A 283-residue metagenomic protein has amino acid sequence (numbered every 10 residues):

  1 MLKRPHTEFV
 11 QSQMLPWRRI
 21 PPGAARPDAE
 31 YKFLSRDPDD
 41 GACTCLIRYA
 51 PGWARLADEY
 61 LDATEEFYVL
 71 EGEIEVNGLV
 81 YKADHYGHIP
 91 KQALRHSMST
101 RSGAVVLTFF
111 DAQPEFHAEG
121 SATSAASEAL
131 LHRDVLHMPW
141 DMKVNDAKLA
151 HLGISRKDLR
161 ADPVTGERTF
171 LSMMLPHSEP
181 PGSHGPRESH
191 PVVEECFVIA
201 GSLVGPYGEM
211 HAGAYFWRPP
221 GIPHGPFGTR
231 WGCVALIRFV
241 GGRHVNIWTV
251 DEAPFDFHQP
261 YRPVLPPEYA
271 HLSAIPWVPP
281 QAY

Functional and structural regions predicted by a protein language model:
M1-D40, P114-F170, R262-Y283: A short, N-terminal "cap"/entry segment at the start of jelly-roll beta-barrel domains of the cupin/DSBH fold
R26-L61, E75, L79-A83, P90 (+6 more regions): Conserved short histidine dyad/triad with adjacent acidic residue
A29, A63, V80-Y81, K91-G120 (+2 more regions): Ligand-binding loop in jelly-roll beta-barrel domains
E71-G72, A200-G201: Glycine-centered positions in the ABC transporter ATPase nucleotide-binding domain
F197: Conserved AdoMet
